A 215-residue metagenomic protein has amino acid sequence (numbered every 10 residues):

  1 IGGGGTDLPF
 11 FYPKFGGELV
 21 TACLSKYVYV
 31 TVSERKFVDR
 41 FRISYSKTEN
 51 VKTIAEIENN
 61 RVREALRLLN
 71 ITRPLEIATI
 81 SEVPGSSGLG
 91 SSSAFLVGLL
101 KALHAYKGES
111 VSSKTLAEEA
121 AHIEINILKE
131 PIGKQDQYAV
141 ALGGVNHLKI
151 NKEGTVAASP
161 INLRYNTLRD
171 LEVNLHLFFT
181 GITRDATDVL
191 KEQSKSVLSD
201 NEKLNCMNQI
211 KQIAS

Functional and structural regions predicted by a protein language model:
G2-K14: N-terminal amphipathic/basic leader segments beginning at the initiator methionine
D7-F10, T21, Y27-I71, E118-P131 (+1 more regions): C-terminal nucleotide
Y12-F15, G90-S91, P131-I132: Short glycine/proline-enriched turns and hinge-like loops at secondary-structure junctions
I71-A78: Conserved catalytic cysteine-centered active-site region of acyl-thioester-dependent Claisen-condensing enzymes
S81-S87: Short pre-catalytic strand/loop immediately N-terminal to key active-site residues, enriched for Gly-Thr
L89-E109: DPxDG-like acidic metal-binding loop motif
Y106-S113, A158: Inter-helical turn/loop segments and adjacent helix faces that build the functional surface of alpha-helical bundle
